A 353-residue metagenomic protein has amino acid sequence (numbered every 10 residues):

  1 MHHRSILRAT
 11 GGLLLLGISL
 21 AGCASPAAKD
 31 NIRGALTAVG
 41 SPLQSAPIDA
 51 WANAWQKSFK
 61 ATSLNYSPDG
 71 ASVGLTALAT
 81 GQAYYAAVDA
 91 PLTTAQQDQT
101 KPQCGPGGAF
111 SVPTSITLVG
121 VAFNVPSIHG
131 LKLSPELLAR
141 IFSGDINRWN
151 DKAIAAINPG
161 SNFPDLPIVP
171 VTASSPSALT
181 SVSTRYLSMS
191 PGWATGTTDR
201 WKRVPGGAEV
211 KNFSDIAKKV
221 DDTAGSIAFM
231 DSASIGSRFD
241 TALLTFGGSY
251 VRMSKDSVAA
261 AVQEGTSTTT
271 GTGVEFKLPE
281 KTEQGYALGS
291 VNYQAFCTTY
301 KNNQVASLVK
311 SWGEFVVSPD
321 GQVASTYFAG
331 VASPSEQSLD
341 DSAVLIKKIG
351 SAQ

Functional and structural regions predicted by a protein language model:
M1-G11: Bacterial N-terminal signal peptides that target proteins for export
I18-G22: C-terminal motif of bacterial Sec signal peptides marking the signal peptidase cleavage site
A28-A155, A217-K219, I227-S237: N-terminal segment of the mature folded domain
G34-S41, S63-L64, G108-A109, F123-H129 (+4 more regions): Second-shell loop/turn segments in exported
S45-I48, T94-Q96, H129-L131, A178-T184 (+2 more regions): Short, solvent-exposed loop/turn elements at domain surfaces
L78-T80, C104-P106, V112-S115, K132 (+5 more regions): Extracellular/periplasmic catalytic domains that process cell-envelope and extracellular macromolecules
L92, T197-Q322, T326-Q353: Flexible, solvent-exposed loop/hinge segments that line or gate ligand/substrate-binding clefts
L118-A122, I128-S214: Extracytoplasmic ligand-binding site segments that recognize negatively charged/polar headgroups
